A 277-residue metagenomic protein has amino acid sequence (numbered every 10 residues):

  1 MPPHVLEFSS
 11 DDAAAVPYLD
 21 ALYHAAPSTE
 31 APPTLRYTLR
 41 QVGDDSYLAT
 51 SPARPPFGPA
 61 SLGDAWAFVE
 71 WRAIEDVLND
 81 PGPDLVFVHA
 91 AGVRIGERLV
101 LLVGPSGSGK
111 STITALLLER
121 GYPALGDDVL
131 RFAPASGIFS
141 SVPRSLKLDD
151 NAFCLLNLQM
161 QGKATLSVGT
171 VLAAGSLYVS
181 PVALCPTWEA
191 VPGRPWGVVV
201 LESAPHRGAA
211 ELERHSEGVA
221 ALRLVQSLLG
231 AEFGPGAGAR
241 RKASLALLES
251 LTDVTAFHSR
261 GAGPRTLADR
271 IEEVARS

Functional and structural regions predicted by a protein language model:
M1-V69, I271-S277: Long, basic/Gly/Ser/Thr-rich N-terminal segments that mediate initial subcellular attachment or targeting
P2-A21, A91-G104, E119-S277: Glycine-rich, often acidic-flanked micro-motifs that create phosphate/phosphodiester-binding or positioning elements
H24-A25, I74-E75, N79, E119: Short, intrinsically disordered, mixed-charge
A26-E30, D80, E232, T255-H258: Short secondary-structure junctions and interdomain/linker hinges
S28-T38, L85-V88, R241-K242, H258-G261: Short glycine-rich, low-complexity/disordered patches
A65-F87: N-terminal pre-Walker A segment at the start of P-loop NTPase domains
S108-G109: Conserved glycine(s) of the Walker
I113-T114: Post-Walker A alpha-helix
